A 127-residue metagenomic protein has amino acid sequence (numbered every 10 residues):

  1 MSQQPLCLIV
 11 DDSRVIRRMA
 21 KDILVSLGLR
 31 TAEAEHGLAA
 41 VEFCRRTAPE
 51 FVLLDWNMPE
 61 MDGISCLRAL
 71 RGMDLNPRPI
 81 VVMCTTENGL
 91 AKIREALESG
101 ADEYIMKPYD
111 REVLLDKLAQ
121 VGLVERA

Functional and structural regions predicted by a protein language model:
R18-S26: Charged docking surfaces used in two-component/phosphorelay signaling
E33-E42, G63-S65: Helix N-cap/capping motif at the beta->alpha junctions
A34-L38, I93, R111: Conserved Asp/Asn-Gly motif in the active-site loop of CheY-like receiver
T47-L53: Active-site beta3 strand of CheY-like receiver
M58: Receiver (REC) domain active-site loop signature in two-component systems and cognate sites in sensor histidine kinases
S65, N88-E103: Alpha4 helix (beta4-alpha4-beta5 surface) of REC/receiver domains from two-component response regulators
A91, Y109-L118: C-terminal output helix
